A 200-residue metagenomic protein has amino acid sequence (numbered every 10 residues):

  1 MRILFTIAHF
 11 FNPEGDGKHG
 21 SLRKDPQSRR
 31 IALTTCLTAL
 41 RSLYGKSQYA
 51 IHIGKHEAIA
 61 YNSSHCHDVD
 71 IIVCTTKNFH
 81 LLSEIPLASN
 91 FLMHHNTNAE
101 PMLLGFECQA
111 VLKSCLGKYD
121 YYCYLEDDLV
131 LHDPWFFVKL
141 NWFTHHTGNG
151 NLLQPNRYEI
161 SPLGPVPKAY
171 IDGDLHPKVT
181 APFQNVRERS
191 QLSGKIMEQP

Functional and structural regions predicted by a protein language model:
R2-I7, L40, I51, V69-V73: Hydrophobic targeting segments
I3-D16, T76-K77, E126, P155-Y158: Short loop/turn segments at strand-loop or loop-helix junctions that form parts of catalytic or ligand-binding pockets
N12-K18, L82-S83, L163-G164: Short acidic/His/Gly/Ser-rich catalytic and metal-binding motifs that mark active-site loops of diverse hydrolases
L22-H67: Short, acidic, metal-binding catalytic loop of nucleotide-sugar glycosyltransferases
D25-L37, T97-C108, H132-D133: Phosphate/oxyanion-binding active-site loops and adjacent basic polyanion-contact surfaces
C74-Y121: Active-site-proximal specificity loops/subdomain of glycosyltransferases
K113-L116, D133-P200: Conserved catalytic core of nucleotide-sugar-dependent glycosyltransferases
Y119-V130: Short beta-strand-to-loop acidic/aromatic patch adjacent to the donor-nucleotide binding site
